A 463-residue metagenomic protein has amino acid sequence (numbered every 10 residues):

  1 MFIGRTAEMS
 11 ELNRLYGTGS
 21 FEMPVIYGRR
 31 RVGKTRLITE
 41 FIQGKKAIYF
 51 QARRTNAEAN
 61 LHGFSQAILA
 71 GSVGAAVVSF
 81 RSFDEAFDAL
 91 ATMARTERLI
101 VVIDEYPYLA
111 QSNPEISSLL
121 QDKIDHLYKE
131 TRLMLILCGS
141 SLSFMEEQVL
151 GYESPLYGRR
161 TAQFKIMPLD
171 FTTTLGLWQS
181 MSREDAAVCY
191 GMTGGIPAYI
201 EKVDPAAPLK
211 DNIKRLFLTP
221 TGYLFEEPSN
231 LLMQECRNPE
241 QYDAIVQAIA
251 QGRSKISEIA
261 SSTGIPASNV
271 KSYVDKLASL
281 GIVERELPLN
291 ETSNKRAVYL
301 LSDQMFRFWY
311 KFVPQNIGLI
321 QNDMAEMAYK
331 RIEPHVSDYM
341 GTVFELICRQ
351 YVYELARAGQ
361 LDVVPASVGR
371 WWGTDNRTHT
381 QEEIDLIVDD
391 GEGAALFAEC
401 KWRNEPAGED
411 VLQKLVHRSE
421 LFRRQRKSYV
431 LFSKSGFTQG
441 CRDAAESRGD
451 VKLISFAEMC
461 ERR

Functional and structural regions predicted by a protein language model:
M1-K330: Phosphate-binding site recognition
L289, A297-R463: A cross-kingdom feature that marks ATP-driven nucleic-acid transaction machinery
